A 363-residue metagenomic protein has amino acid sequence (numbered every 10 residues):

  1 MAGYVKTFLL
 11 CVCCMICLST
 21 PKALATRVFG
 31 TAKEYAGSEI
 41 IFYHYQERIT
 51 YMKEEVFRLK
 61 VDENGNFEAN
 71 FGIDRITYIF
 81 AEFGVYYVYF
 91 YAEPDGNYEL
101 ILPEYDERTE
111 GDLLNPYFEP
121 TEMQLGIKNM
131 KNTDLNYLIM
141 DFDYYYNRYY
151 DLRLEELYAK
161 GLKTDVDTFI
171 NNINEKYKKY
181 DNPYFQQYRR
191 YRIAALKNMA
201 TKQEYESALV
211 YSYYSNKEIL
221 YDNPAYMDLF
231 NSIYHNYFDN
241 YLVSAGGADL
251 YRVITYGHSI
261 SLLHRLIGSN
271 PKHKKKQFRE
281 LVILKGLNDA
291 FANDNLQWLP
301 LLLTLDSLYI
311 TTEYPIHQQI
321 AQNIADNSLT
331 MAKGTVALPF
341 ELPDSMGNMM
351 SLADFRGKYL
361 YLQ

Functional and structural regions predicted by a protein language model:
M1-G30: Bacterial Sec-dependent N-terminal signal peptides
L24-D181, Y188, N198-M199, E204-Y213: A non-transmembrane, solvent-exposed segment enriched in polar/low-complexity residues
I170-I173, E204-N216, Q297-S307, L338-P339: Alpha-helical repeat scaffolds
K179-Y184, L220, I310-P315: Short solvent-exposed coil/turn linkers within tandem alpha-helical repeat scaffolds
Y191-K275: Charged, long alpha-helical assembly modules
G257-A332: N-terminal targeting signals for export/organelle localization
Q318-A353: N-terminal "domain-start" segment that seeds a small globular fold
M350-Q363: Short active-site neighborhood of thiol/selenol oxidoreductases, capturing the structured segment around
